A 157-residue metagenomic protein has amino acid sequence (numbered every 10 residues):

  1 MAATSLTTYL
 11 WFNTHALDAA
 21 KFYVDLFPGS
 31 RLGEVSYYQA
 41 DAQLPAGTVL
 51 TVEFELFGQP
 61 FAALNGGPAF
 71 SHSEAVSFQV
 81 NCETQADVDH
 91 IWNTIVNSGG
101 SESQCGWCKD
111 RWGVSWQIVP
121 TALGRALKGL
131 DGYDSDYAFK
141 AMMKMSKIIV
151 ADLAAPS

Functional and structural regions predicted by a protein language model:
T4, L50, E74: Residues that flank catalytic or metal-binding motifs in active/ligand-binding sites
Y9-G58: Core segments of cupin and vicinal oxygen chelate
F12, A16, L26, L56-Q59 (+3 more regions): Vicinal oxygen chelate
L123-A141: A short, polar/charged loop-to-alpha-helix boundary motif
F139-A154: Terminal, contiguous helix-loop blocks that mediate binding/assembly
